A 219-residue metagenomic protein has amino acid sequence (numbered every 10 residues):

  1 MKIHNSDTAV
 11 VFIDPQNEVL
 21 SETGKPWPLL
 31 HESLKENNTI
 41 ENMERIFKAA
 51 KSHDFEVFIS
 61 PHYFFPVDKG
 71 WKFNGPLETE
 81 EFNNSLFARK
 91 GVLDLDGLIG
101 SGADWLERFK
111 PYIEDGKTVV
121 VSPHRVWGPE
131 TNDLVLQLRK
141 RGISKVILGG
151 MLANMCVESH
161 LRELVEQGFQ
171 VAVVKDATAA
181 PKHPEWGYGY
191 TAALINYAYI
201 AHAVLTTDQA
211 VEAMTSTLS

Functional and structural regions predicted by a protein language model:
M1-A9, E18-V19, K48, S52-H53 (+2 more regions): Active-site-adjacent betaalpha module
S6-T8, T23-A50, D54-P61: A short alpha/beta connector and helix-capping loop motif
I13-P15: N-terminal nucleotide-binding beta1-loop-alpha1 segment
S60-Y63, M151: Short, well-ordered beta-to-alpha junction loops that form the rim of enzyme active sites and present histidine/acidic
F65-K69: Short catalytic/ligand-binding loop motif for oxyanion handling, primarily in non-cytosolic enzymes, centered on
